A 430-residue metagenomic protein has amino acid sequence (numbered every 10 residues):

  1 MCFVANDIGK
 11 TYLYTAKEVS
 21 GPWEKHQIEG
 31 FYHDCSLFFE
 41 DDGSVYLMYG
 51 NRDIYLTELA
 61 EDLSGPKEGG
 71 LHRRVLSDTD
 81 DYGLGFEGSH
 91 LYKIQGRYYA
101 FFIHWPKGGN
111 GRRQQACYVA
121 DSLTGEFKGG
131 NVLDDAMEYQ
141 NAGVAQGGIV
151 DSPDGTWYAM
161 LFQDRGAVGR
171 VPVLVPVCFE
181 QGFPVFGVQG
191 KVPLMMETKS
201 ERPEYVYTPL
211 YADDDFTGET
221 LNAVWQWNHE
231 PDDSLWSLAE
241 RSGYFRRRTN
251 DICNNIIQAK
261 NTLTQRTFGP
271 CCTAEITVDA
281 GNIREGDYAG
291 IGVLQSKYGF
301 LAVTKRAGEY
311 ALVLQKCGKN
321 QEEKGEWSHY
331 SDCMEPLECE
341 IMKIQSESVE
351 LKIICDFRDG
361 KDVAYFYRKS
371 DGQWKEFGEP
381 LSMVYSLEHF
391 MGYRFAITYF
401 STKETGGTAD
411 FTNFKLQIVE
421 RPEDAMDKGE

Functional and structural regions predicted by a protein language model:
M1-E430: Carbohydrate-active catalytic/glycan-binding domains of CAZyme proteins, especially the secreted or lumenal ectodomains
